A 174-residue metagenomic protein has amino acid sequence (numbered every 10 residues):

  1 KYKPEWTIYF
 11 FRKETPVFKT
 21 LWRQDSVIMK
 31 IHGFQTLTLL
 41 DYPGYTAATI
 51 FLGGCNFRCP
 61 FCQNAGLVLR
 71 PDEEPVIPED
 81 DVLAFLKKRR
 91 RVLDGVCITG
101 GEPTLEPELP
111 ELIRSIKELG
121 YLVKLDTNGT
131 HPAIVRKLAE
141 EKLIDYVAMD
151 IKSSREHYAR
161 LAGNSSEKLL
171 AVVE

Functional and structural regions predicted by a protein language model:
Y2, Y9-F11, F18: Aromatic (phenylalanine/tyrosine) cluster motif
V27-Y45: Short, charged low-complexity linear segments at domain edges
K30-Q35, G54, V68, D80: SEC14/CRAL-TRIO lipid-binding/transfer domains and related phosphoinositide-recognition modules that form deep
Y42-I77: Canonical Radical SAM [4Fe-4S] cluster-binding loop centered on the CxxxCxxC motif and its immediate flanking residues
A65-V96: Conserved alpha-helical substructure of the radical SAM core
L83-G95, T104-E174: Conserved AdoMet/S-adenosylmethionine-binding subsite of the radical SAM
